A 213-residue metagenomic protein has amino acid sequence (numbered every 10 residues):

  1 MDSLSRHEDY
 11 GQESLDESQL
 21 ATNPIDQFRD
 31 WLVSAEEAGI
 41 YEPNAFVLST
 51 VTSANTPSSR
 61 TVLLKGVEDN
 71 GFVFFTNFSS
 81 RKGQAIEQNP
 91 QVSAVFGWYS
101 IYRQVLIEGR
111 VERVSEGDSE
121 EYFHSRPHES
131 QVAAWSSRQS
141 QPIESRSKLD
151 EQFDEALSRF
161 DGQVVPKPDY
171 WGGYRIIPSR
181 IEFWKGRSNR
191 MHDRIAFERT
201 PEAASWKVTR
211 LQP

Functional and structural regions predicted by a protein language model:
M1-P213: Binding-site signature for planar aromatic cofactors or substrates
